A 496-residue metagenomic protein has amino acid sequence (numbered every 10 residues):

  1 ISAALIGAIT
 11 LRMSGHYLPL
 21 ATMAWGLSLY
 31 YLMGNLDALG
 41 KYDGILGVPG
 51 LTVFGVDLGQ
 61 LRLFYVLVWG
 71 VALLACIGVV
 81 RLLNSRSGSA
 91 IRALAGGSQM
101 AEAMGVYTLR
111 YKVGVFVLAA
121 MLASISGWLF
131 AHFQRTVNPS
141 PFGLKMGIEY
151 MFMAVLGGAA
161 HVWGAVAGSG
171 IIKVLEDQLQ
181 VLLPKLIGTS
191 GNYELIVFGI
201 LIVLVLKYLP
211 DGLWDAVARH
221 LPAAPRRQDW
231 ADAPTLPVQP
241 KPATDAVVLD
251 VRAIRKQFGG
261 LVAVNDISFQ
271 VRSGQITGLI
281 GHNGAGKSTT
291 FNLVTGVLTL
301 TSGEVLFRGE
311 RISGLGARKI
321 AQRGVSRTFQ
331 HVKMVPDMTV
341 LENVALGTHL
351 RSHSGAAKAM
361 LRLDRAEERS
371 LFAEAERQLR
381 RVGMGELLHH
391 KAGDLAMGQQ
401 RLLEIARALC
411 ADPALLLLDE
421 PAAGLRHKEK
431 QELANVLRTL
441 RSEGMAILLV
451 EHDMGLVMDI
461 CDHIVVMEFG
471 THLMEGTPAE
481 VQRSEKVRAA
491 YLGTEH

Functional and structural regions predicted by a protein language model:
I1-T235: Transmembrane alpha-helices and adjacent helix-loop boundaries
I280-H282: The feature captures the beta-strand-to-loop junction immediately N-terminal to the Walker
T295: Helix-to-loop junction immediately C-terminal to a conserved catalytic motif
D412: Conserved catalytic motifs of ABC-family nucleotide-binding domains
L416-E420: Catalytic Walker B motif of ABC-type/P-loop ATPase nucleotide-binding domains
V457-D459: A short, surface-exposed alpha-helical micro-motif characterized by mixed small hydrophobic and charged/polar residues
